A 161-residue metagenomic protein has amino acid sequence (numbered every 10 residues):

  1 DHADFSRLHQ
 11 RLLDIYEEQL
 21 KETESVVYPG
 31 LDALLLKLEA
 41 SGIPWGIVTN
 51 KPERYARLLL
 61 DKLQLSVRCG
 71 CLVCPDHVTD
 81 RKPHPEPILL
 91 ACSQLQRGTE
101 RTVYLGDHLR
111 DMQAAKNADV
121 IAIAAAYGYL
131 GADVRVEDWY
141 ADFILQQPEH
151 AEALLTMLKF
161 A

Functional and structural regions predicted by a protein language model:
Q10, S66-D80: A short, structured active-site edge motif that brings together acidic residues
E17-I47, E53-R57, P85: Short, acidic loop-to-helix structural element flanking the phosphoryl-transfer center in phosphate-processing enzymes
L36-K37, L65-G70, G98: Conserved H-loop
A40-I43, L95-R101, L158-A161: Glycine-rich phosphate-binding loop signature in dinucleotide/nucleotide-binding domains
N50, D76, H108, A126-Y129 (+1 more regions): Short secondary-structure boundary segments
Q64-L72, V134-L155: Structural recognition of alpha->loop->beta junctions
R81-M112: Conserved Lys-Pro-Asp/Glu-containing loop-to-beta segment of HAD-superfamily phosphomonoesterases, centered on
V103-F143: Acidic, Mg2+-coordinating phosphoryl-transfer loop and its flanking beta/alpha structural elements, shared across
